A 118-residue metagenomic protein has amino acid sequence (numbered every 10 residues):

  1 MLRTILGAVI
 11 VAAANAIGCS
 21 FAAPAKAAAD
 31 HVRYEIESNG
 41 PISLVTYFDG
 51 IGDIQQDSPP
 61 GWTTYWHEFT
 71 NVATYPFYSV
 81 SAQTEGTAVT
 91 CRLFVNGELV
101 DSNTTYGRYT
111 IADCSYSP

Functional and structural regions predicted by a protein language model:
M1, N39, N96: Residue-level marker of positions within ordered structural domains that often coincide with functionally constrained
M1-V9: Bacterial N-terminal signal peptides that target proteins for export
A8-G18: Bacterial N-terminal signal peptides
V11, A22, I54-Q56, Y65 (+1 more regions): Intrinsically disordered, low-complexity, compositionally biased regions/tails
A16-V32: C-terminal region of N-terminal signal peptides and the immediate post-cleavage residues of exported proteins
A28-T63: Short loop/turn and low-complexity linker motifs enriched in small/turn-promoting residues
E68-S117: Extracytosolic low-complexity repeat regions of secreted or lipid-anchored proteins
